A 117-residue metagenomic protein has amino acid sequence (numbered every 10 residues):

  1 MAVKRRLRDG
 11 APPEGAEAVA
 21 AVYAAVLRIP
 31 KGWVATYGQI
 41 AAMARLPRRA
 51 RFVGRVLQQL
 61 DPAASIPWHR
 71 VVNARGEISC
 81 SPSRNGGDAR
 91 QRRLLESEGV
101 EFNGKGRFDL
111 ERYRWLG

Functional and structural regions predicted by a protein language model:
A2-G117: Nucleic acid-binding interface residues in structured DNA/RNA-binding domains, emphasizing the DNA-engaging scaffolds
